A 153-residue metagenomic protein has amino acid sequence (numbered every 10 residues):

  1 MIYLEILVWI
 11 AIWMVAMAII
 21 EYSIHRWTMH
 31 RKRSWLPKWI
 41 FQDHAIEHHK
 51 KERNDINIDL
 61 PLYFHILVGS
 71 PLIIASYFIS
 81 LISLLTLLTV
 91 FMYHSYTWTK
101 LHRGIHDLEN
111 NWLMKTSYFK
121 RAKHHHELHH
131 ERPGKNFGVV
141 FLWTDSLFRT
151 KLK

Functional and structural regions predicted by a protein language model:
M1-S23: Membrane-anchoring/interfacial helices and their immediately flanking loops in integral membrane proteins
M17-K153: Membrane-embedded catalytic scaffold of the fatty acid hydroxylase/desaturase
